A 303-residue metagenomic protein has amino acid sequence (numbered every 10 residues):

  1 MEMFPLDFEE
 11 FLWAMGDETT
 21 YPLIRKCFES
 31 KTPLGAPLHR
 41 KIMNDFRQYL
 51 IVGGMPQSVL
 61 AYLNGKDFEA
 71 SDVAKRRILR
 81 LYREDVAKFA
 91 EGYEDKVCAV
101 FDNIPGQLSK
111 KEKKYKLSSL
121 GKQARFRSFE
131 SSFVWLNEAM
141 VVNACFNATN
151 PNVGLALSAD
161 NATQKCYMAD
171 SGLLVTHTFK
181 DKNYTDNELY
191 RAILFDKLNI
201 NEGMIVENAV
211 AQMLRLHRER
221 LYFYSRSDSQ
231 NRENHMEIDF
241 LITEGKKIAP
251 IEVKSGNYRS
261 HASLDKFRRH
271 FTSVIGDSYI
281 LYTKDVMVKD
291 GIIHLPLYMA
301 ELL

Functional and structural regions predicted by a protein language model:
M1-S109: Interdomain motor-coupling "hinge/lid" segment immediately C-terminal to the ATP-binding subdomain of NTP-driven enzymes
P33, S119-L120, D196-L198: Short, contiguous strand/loop micro-motifs
A36-P37, K122-Q123, N201: Residue-level marker of alpha-helix boundaries and capping positions
R77, G92, K110-K111, R127 (+1 more regions): Phosphate-coordinating catalytic segments in nucleotide- and nucleic-acid-processing enzymes
E94, P105, K122, S132 (+1 more regions): Glycine-rich, aromatic-lined ligand/substrate-binding cores of catalytic and carbohydrate-binding domains
K96, S128, V206: Conserved alpha-helical elements of sugar-nucleotide-dependent glycosyltransferases
L108-L120: Short acidic, hydrophobic short linear motifs in intrinsically disordered regions
S131, N137-L303: A cross-kingdom feature that marks ATP-driven nucleic-acid transaction machinery
